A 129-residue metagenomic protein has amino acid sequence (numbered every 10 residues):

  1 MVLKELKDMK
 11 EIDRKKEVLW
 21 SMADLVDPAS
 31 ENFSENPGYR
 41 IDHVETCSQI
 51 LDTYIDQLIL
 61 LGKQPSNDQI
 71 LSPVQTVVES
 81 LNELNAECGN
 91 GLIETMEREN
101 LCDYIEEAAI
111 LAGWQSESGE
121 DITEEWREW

Functional and structural regions predicted by a protein language model:
M1-I59: Short terminal alpha-helical segments
V2-L19, Q69, N85-G89, E120 (+1 more regions): Contiguous interface-forming segments/domains that mediate binding rather than catalysis
E5, C88-W129: Amphipathic alpha-helical binding modules
I12, M22-L25, Q57, L61-Q64 (+3 more regions): Surface-exposed polar/charged interaction patches
H43, S66-I70, N90-E97: Residue-level recognition of alpha-helical structural elements
E45-S48, D52, Q75-N82, E99 (+2 more regions): Generic structural signal for well-ordered, non-transmembrane alpha-helical segments in soluble/cytosolic regions
L51-L84: Mature extracytoplasmic domains of secretory-pathway proteins
